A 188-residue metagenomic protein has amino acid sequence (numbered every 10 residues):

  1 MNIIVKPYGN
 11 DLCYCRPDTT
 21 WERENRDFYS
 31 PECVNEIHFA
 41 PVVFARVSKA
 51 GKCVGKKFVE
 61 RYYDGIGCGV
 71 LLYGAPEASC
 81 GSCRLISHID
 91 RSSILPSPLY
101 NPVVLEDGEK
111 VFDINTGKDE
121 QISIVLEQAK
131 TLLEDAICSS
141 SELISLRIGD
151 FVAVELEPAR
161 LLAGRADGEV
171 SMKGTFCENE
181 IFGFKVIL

Functional and structural regions predicted by a protein language model:
M1-F151, P158-L188: Catalytic-core "active-site belt" of small-molecule-metabolizing enzymes, emphasizing His/Asp/Glu-rich regions
